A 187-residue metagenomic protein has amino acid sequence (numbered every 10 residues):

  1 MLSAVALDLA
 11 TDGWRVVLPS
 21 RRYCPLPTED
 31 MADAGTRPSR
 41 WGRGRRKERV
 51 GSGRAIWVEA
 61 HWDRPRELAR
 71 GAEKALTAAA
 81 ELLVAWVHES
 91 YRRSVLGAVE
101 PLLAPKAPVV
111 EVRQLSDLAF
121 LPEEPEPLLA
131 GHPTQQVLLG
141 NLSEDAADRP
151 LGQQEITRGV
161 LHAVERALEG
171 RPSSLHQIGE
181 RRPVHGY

Functional and structural regions predicted by a protein language model:
M1-V17: Canonical Rossmann dinucleotide-binding motif of NAD(H)/NADP(H)-dependent dehydrogenases/reductases, specifically
L2-A4, W62-G140: Rossmann-like short-chain dehydrogenase/reductase
L9, V50, P127-A130: A generic structural signal for well-ordered alpha-helical segments
D12-D30: Conserved glycine-rich Rossmann-like NAD(P)H-binding loop of the short-chain dehydrogenase/reductase
R15-V16, A55, A107, T134: Hydrophobic anchor at the start of a short beta-strand that flanks the dinucleotide cofactor-binding loop
Y23, A32-L68, H88: Rossmann-fold cofactor-recognition segment
C24-P25, L118-A119, S143: Flexible, glycine-rich phosphate/dinucleotide-binding loops and adjacent beta-alpha linkers at cofactor/substrate
L142-G186: C-terminal helical subdomain
